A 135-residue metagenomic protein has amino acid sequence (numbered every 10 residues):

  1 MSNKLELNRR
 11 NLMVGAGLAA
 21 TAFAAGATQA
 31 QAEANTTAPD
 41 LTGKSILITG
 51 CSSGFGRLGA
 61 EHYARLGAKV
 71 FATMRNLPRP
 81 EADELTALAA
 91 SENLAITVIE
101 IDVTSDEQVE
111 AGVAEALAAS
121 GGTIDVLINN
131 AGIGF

Functional and structural regions predicted by a protein language model:
S2-A19: N-terminal secretory signal peptides and thylakoid transit peptides that target proteins across membranes
T49, I124-G132: Rossmann-fold scaffold of SDR-type NAD(P)-dependent oxidoreductases
S52-S53: Conserved glycine-rich cofactor-binding loop
G56-R57: N-terminal Rossmann-fold NAD(P) dinucleotide-binding loop
Y63: Aromatic pocket-lining residues of Rossmann-like dinucleotide-binding sites
A68-A82: Conserved glycine-rich Rossmann-like NAD(P)H-binding loop of the short-chain dehydrogenase/reductase
A82, V109-A116: A conserved hydrophobic alpha-helix of the Rossmann-fold in NAD(P)-dependent oxidoreductases
E100-A111: The beta1-alpha1 cofactor-binding region of Rossmann-like NAD(H)/NADP(H)-dependent oxidoreductases
